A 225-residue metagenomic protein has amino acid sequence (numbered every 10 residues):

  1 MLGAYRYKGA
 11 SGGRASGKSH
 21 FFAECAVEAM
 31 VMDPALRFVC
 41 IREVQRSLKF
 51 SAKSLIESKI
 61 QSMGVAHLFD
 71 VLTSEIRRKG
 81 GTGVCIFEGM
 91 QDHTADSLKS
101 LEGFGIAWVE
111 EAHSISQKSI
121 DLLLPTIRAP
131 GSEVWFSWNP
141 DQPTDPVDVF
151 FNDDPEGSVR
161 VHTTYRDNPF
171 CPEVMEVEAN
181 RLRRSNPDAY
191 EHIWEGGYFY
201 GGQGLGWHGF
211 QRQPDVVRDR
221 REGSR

Functional and structural regions predicted by a protein language model:
M1-G9: Conserved pre-motif I regulatory segment
A15: Walker A (P-loop) phosphate-binding loop of P-loop NTPases
S19-P34: Walker A/P-loop NTP-binding motif
L36-L48: Conserved RecA-like ASCE P-loop NTPase motor core of nucleic-acid helicases/translocases
R46-G105, Y198: Inter-Walker segment of RecA-like/P-loop motor cores
E110-E111: Walker B catalytic acidic pair
S114-N186: ASCE P-loop NTPase helicase motor core
N168-R225: ATPase catalytic-site recognition across NTP-hydrolyzing enzymes
